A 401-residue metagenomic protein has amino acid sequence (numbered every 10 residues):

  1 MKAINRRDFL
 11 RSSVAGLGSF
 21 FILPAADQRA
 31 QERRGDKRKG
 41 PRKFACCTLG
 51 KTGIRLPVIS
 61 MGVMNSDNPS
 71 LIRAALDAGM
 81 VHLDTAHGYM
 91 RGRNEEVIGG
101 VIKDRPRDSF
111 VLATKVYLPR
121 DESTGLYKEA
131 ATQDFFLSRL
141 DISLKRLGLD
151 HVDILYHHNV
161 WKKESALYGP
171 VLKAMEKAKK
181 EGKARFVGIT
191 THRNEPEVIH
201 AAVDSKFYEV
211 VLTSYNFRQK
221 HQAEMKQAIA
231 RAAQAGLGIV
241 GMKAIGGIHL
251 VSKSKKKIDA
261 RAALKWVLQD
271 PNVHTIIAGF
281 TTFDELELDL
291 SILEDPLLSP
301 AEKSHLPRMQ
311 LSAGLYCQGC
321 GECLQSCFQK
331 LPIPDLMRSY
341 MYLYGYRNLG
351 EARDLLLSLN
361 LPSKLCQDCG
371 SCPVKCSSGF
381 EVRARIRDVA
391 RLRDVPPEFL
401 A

Functional and structural regions predicted by a protein language model:
M1-L17: N-terminal secretory signal peptides and thylakoid transit peptides that target proteins across membranes
L23-I59: C-terminal segment of N-terminal export signals and the immediately downstream linker at the start of the mature
L49, M61, L83, I98 (+7 more regions): Conserved, mostly hydrophobic/aromatic
S66-A75, T132-R146, N194-A202, A260-L264: Short, acidic/polar
N68, N159-Q318, E322-R338, G345-S358 (+1 more regions): Beta/alpha (TIM)-barrel catalytic core signal, keyed to glycine-rich beta->alpha loops juxtaposed to Asp/Glu that bind
D84-I102, N159-K163: Glycine-rich, proline-tolerant flexible connector loops at the mouths of alpha/beta enzymes
L144-K163: Active-site groove signature of glycoside hydrolases
G345-S371, V395-A401: Short Fe-S-cluster ligation motifs
